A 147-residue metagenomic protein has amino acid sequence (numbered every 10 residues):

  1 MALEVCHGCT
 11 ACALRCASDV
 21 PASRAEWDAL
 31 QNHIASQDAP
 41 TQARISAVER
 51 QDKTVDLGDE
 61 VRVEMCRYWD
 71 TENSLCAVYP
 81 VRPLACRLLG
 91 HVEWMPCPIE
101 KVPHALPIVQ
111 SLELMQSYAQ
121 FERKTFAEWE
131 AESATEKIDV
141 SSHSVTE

Functional and structural regions predicted by a protein language model:
M1-E147: Short loop/turn segments that flank or connect secondary-structure elements
